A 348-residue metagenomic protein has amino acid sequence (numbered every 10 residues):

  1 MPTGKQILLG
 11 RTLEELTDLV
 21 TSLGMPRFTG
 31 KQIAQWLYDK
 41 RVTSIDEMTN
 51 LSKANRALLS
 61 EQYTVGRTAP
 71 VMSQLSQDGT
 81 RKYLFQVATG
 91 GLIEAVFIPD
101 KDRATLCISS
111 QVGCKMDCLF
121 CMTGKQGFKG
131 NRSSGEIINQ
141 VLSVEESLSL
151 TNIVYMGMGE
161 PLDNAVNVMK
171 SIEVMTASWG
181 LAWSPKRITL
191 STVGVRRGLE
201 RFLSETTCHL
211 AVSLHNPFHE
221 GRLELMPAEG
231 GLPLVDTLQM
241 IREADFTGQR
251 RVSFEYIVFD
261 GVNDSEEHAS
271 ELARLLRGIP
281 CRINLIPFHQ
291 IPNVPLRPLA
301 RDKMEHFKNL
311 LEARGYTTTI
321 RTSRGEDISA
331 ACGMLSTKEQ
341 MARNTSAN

Functional and structural regions predicted by a protein language model:
M1-I93, K101, R242-R251, Y256-N348: Auxiliary Fe-S-binding modules of radical SAM enzymes
R81, I93, A104-I108, M116 (+1 more regions): Generic beta-strand structural signal
G91, P99-K101, T192-R197: Short beta->alpha connector loops
F97-I98, N167: Residue-level structural signal for beta-strand termini and adjacent loop
P99-E136: Canonical Radical SAM [4Fe-4S] cluster-binding loop centered on the CxxxCxxC motif and its immediate flanking residues
R132, G194, S323-R324: Short beta->alpha linker loops
G135, N139-S147: Ferredoxin-type iron-sulfur electron-transfer modules in oxidoreductases and energy-metabolism complexes
E145-N152, G157-T319: Conserved AdoMet/S-adenosylmethionine-binding subsite of the radical SAM
